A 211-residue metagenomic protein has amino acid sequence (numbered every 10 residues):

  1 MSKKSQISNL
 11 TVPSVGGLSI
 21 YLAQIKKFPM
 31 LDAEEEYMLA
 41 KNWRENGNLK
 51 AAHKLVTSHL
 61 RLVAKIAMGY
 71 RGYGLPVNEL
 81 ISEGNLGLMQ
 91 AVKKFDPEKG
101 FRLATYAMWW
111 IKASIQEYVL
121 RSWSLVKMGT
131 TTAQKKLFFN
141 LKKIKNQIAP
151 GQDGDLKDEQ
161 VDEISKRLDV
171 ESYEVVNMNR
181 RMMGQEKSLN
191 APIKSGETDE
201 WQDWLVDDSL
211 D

Functional and structural regions predicted by a protein language model:
M1, K157-D162, K166: Short, charge-rich amphipathic segments
S2-M128, T132-G151, E163, L210-D211: Alpha-helical promoter-recognition and RNA polymerase-docking modules of transcription initiation factors, dominated by
S8-V12, N146-Q160, Y173, A191 (+1 more regions): Acidic, proline/glycine-rich intrinsically disordered inter-domain spacer in sigma factors
W123-F139, N179-D211: Conserved alpha/beta core segments of nucleic-acid transaction machinery
K166-N177: Short, basic interhelical loop/turn and adjoining N-cap of the next helix at nucleic-acid- or acidic-partner-contacting
